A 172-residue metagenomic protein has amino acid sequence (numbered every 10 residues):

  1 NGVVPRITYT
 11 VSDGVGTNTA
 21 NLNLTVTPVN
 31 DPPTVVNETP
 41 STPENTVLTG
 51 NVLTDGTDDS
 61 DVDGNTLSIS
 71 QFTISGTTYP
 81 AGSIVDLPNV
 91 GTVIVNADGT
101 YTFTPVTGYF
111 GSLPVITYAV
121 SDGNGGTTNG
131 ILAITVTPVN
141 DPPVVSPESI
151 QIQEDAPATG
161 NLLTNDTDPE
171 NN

Functional and structural regions predicted by a protein language model:
N1-V29, P43, T78-V139, Q153: Acidic, turn/loop-rich segments in luminal/extracellular domains of secretory-pathway and cell-surface proteins
D31-V85, D141-N172: Extracellular ectodomain surface segments
